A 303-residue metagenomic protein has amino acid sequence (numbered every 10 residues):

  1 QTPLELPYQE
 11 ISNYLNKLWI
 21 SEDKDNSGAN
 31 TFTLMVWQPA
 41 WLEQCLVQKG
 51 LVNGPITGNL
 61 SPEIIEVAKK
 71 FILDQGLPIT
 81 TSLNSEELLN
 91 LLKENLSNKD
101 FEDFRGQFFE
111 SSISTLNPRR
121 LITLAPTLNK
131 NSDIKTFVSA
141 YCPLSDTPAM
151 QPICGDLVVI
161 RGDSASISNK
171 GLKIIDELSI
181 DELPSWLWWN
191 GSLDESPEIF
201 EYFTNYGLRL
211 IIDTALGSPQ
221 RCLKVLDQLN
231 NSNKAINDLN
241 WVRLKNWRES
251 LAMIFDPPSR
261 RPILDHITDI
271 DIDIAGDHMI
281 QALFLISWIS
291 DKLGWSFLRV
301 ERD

Functional and structural regions predicted by a protein language model:
Q1-V36, N90, E94-S145, G155: Acidic, serine/threonine-rich, charge-biased low-complexity segments in large eukaryotic scaffold/adaptor proteins
Y8-I11, D23-S97: Cell-envelope/ECM-targeting effectors and their regulatory/trafficking segments
F32, K99, D103, S164-S168 (+3 more regions): Short, charged/polar micro-motifs that form catalytic or ligand-binding hotspots
G50-V52, I180-S185, H266-I267: Short, surface-exposed connector motifs at secondary-structure boundaries
F101-Q107, S168-L172, W247-R248, A282: Well-ordered, non-membrane alpha-helical segments in soluble/globular domains
S114-R261: Extended, well-ordered protein cores
L244-R302: ATP/pyrophosphate-binding catalytic subdomain of soluble kinases
